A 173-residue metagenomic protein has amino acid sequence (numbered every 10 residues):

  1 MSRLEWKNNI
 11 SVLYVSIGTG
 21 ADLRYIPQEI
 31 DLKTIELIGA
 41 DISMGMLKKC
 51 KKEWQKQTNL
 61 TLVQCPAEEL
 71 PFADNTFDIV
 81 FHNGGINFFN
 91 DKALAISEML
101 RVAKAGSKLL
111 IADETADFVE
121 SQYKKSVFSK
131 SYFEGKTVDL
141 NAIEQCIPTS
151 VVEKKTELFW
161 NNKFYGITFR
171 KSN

Functional and structural regions predicted by a protein language model:
M1-N9, Y25: Conserved alpha-helix/loop element of class I SAM-dependent methyltransferases that forms part of the SAM/SAH-binding
S11-E69: Class I SAM-dependent methyltransferase SAM/SAH-binding core
K33, A103-K108: Short glycine-dipeptide loop
D41-I42, D91, E114: Short beta->alpha hinge that forms the Motif I/post-I loop of the SAM-binding pocket
E68-V80: A short acidic, Gly/Pro-enriched loop at the edge of an enzyme's catalytic core that lines a small-molecule cofactor
I79-D91: A short SAM/SAH-binding and catalytic strip from SAM-dependent methyltransferases
A93-A105: A short glycine-rich, Lys/Arg-flanked "PGG" loop and its adjoining helix->strand segment in the class I
K108-T168: C-terminal alpha-helical "lid/dimerization" subdomain adjacent to the S-adenosyl-L-methionine
